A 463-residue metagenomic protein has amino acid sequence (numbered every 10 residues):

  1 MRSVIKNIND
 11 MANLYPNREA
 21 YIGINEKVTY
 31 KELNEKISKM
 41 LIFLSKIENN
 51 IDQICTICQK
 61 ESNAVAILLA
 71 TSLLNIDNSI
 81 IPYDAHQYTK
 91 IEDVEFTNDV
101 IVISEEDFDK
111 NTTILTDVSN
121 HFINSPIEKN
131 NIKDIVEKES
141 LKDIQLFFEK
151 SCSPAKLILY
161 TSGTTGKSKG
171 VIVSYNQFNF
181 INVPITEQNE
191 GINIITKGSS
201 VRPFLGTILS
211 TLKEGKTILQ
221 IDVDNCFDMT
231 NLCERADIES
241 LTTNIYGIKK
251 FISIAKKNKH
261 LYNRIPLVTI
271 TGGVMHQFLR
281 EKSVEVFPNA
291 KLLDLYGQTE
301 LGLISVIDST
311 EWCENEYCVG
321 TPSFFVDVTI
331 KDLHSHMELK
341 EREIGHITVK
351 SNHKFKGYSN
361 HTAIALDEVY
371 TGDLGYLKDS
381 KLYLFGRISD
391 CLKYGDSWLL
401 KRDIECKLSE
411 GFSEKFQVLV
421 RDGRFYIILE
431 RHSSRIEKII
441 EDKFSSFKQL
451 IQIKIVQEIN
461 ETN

Functional and structural regions predicted by a protein language model:
P16-E19, N120, S125-N130, D134-Y160 (+2 more regions): Conserved pre-ATP/AMP-binding loop-to-beta segment of ANL
N17-E48, C55, Q59-E61, Q87-K90 (+2 more regions): Conserved AMP-binding/adenylate-forming core of the ANL superfamily
T29-Y30, F147-E149, K156-V183: Conserved AMP-binding A3 loop
F43-A85, I195-G198, W398, I453: Conserved AMP-binding/adenylate-forming
T56, S351, D367, G372-N463: AMP-binding/adenylate-forming catalytic core of the ANL superfamily
N179-N193, S200-S240: Conserved AMP-binding/adenylation subdomain of ANL enzymes
E239-L241, I254-N315: Gly/Ser/Thr-rich phosphate-binding loop
T321-F325, S335-D367, K381, R387 (+1 more regions): Conserved ATP/PPi-binding loop(s) of AMP-dependent carboxylate-activating enzymes
